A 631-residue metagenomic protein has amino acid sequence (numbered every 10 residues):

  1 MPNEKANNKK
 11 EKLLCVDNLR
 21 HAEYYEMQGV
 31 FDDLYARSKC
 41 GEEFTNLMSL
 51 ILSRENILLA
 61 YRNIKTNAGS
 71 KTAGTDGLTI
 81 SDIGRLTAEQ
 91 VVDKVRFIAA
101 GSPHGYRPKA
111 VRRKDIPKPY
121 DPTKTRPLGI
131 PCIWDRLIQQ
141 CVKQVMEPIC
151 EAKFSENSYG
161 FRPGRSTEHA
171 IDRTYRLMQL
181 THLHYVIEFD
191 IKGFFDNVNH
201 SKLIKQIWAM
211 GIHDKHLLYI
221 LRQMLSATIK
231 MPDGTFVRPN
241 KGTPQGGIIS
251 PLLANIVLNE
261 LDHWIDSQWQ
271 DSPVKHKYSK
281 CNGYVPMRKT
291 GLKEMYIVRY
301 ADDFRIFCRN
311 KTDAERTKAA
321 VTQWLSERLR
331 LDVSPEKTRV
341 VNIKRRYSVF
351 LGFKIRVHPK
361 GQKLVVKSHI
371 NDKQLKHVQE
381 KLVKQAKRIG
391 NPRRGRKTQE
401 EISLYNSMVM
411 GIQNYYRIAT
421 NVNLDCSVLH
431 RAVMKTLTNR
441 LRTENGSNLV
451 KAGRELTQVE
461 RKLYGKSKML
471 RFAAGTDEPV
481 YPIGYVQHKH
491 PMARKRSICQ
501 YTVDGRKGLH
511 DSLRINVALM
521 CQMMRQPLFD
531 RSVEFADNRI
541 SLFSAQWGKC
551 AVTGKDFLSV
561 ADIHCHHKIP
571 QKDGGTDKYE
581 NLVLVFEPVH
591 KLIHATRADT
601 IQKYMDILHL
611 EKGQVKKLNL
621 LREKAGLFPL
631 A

Functional and structural regions predicted by a protein language model:
M1-E89: Non-catalytic, polymerase-adjacent accessory regions of viral genome-replication enzymes
M1-N3, K376-N448: Right-hand nucleic-acid polymerase module
Y61, R96-T123, I133, L137-V145 (+2 more regions): Reverse-transcriptase-like RNA-dependent polymerase core
K114, K153-N157, R162-R165, H169-P335 (+2 more regions): Conserved polymerase palm-domain catalytic core
D190, G554-E587, A595-Y604: Histidine-centered nuclease catalytic patch
S226, T235, L329-R396, V409-M410: A conserved non-catalytic segment of reverse transcriptases and RNA-directed RNA polymerases corresponding to the late
L429-A432, L441-D530, H609: Extended C-terminal regions of large enzymes
V533-H564, F586-P588: Short cysteine-rich loop/turn motifs with clustered Cys
